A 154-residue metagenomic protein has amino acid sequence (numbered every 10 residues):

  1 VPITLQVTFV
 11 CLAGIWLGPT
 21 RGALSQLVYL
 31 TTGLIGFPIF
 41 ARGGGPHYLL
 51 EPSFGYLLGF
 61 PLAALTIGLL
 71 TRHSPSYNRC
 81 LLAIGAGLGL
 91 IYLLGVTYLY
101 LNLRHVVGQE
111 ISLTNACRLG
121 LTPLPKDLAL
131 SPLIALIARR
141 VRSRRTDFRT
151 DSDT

Functional and structural regions predicted by a protein language model:
V1-P2, L30-A63: Interfacial aromatic-anchored transmembrane helix boundaries in multi-pass membrane proteins
V1-S25: Hydrophobic transmembrane alpha-helices
W16-T20, T66-S74, R139-R145: Structural signal for the C-terminal ends of transmembrane alpha-helices and the immediately following loop
T20-A23, S53, N78, T114: Residues that define the loop-to-transmembrane-helix transition and helix capping in multi-pass membrane transporters
L24-I35, L82-G87: Central hydrophobic cores of alpha-helical transmembrane segments in multi-pass integral membrane proteins
S25-Y29, F37-F40, I67, G95-L99 (+2 more regions): Alpha-helical transmembrane segments and their lipid-water interface positions in multi-pass membrane proteins
I35, P52-P61, L65, L69 (+1 more regions): Mid-bilayer segments of alpha-helical transmembrane spans in multi-pass integral membrane proteins that mediate
S74-D151: Membrane-embedded alpha-helical hairpins and interfacial helices in multi-pass inner-membrane proteins
